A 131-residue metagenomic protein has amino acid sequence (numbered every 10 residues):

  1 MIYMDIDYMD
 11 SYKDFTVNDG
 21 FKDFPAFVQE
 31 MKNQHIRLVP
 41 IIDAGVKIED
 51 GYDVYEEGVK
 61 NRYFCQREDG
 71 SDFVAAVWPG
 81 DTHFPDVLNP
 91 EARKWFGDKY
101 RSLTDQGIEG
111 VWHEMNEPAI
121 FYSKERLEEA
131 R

Functional and structural regions predicted by a protein language model:
M1-R131: Catalytic-domain carbohydrate-binding cleft regions of carbohydrate-active enzymes
